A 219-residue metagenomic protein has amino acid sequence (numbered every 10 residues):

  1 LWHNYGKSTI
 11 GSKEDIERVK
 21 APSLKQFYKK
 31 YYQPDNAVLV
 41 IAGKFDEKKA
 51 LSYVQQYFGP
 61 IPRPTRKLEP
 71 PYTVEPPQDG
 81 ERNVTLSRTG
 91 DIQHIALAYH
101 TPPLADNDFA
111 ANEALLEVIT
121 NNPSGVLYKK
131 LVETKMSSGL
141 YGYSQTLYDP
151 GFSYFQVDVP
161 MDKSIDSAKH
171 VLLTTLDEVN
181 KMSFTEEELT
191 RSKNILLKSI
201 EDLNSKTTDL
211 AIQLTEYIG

Functional and structural regions predicted by a protein language model:
L1-E14, N36-A42, Q93-P103, K129-G219: M16 family metallopeptidases and their MPP-like homologs
Y28: Conserved, carboxylate-rich catalytic/transport cores that coordinate ions
V38-P103, L203-N204: An aromatic/glycine/proline-enriched structural segment found at the starts of mature extracellular/organellar domains
E47-L51, N107, K163-S167: Short, conserved charged micro-motifs
F58, I119-P123, L173-K181: Short amphipathic alpha-helical signal-transduction/dimerization elements
L97, N107-I119, V126-K129: Active/ligand-binding-proximal structured segments within catalytic/core domains that scaffold catalytic residues
